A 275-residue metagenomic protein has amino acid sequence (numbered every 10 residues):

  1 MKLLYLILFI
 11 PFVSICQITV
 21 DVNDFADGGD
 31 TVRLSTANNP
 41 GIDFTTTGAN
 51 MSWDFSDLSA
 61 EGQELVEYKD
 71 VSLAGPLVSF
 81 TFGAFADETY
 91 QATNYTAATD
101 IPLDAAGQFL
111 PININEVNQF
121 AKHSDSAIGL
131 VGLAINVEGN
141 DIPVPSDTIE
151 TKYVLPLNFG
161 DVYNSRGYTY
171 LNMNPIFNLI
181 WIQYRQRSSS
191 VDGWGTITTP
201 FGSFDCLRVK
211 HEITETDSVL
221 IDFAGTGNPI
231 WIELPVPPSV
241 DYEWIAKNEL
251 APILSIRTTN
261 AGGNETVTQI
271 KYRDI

Functional and structural regions predicted by a protein language model:
M1-D21: Bacterial Sec-dependent N-terminal signal peptides
I10, N39, G75, I101 (+4 more regions): Intrinsic-disorder/low-complexity coil detector
Q17-D125: Solvent-exposed N-terminal domain segments of exported/luminal and surface proteins
I18-V66, S165, T169-I275: Acidic, serine/threonine-rich low-complexity disordered tracts
T96-Y184, S190-V191: Extracellular-facing segments of soluble proteins and assemblies that are Gly/Ser/Thr-biased and enriched in aromatics
